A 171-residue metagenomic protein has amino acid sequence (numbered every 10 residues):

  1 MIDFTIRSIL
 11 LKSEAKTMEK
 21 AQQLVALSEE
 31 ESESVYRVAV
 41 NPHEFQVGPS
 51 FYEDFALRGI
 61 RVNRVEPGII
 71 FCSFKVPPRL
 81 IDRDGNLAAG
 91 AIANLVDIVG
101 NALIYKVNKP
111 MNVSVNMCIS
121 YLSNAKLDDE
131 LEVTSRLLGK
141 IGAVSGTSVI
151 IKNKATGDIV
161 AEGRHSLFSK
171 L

Functional and structural regions predicted by a protein language model:
I2-L171: Terminal targeting signals and extreme-terminal segments of soluble enzymes
